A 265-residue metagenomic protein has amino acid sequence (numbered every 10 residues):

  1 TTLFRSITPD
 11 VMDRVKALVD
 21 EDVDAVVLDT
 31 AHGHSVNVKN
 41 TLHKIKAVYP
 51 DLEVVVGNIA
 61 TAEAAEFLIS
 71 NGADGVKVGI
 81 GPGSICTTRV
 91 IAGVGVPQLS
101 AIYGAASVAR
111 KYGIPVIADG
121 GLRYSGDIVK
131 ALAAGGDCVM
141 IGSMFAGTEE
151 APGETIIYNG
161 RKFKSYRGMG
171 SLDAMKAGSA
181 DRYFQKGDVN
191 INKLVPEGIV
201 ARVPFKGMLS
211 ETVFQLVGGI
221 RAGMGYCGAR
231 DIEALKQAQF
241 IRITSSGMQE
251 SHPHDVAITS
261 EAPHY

Functional and structural regions predicted by a protein language model:
T1-L3: Short, small-residue-biased leader/transition segments that mark boundaries at the very start of proteins
I7-K16, T30-V54, I59-S70, G83-A106 (+1 more regions): Active-site-adjacent beta->alpha loops and helix N-cap segments on the catalytic face of soluble alpha/beta enzymes
M12-L18, V54, A60-V78, A118 (+1 more regions): Catalytic cores of alpha/beta
V19-L28: Catalytic domains of carbohydrate-active enzymes, especially glycoside hydrolases
V26-V27, K77, M140-I141: Short hydrophobic alpha-helical runs that function as membrane-insertion/retention elements
A31, G79-G81, G121, M144: Anionic group-transfer/hydrolysis microenvironments
S70-N71, G93-A118, L122-Y265: Alpha/beta catalytic cores of nucleotide-metabolism and tRNA/nucleoside-modifying enzymes
